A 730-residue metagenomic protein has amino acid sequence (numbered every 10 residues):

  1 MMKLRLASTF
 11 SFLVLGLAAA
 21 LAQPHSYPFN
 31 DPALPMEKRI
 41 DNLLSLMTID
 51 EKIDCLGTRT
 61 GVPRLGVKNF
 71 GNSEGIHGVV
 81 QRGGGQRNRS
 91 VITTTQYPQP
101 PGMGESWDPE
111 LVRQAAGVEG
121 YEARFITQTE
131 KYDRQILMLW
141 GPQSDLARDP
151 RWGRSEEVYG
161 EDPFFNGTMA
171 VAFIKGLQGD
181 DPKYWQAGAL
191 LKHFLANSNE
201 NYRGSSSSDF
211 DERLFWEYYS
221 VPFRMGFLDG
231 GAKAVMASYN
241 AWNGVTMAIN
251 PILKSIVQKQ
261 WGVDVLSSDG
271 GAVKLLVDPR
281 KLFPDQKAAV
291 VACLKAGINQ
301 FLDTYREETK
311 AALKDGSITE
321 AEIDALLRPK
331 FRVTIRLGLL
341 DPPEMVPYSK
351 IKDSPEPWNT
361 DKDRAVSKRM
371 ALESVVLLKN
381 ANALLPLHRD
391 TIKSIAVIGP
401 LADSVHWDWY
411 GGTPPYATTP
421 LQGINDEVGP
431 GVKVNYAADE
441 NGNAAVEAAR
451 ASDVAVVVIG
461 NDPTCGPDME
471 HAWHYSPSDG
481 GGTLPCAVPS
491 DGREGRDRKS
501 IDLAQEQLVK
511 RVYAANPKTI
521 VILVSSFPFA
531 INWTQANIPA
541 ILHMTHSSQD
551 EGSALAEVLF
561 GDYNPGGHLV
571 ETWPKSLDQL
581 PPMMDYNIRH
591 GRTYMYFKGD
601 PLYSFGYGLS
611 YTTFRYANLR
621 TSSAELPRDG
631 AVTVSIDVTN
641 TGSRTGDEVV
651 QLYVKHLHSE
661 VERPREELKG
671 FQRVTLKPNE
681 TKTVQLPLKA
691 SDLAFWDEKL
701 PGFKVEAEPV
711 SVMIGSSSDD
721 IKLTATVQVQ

Functional and structural regions predicted by a protein language model:
M1-L6: Positively charged n-region of N-terminal signal peptides that target proteins for export
S8-A18: Bacterial N-terminal signal peptides
A20-W696, G702, E708-D719, Q728: Glycoside hydrolase catalytic-domain context in secreted enzymes
